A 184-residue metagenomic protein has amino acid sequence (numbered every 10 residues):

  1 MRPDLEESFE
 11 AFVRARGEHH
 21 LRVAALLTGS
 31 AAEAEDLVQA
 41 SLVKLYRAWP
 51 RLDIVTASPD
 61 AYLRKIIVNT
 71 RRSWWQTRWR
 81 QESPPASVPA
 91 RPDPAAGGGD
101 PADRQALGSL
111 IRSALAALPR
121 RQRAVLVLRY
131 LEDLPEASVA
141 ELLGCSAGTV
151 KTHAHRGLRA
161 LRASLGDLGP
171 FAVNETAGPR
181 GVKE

Functional and structural regions predicted by a protein language model:
M1-R22, A32-E35, Y46: A short, charge-rich alpha-helical start-of-domain segment used by transcription regulators
R2, A40-A57, T77-W79: Sigma70-family region 2
P3, S8, E141, R159-E184: C-terminal edge and immediately downstream basic/flexible tail or linker adjoining helix-turn-helix-like DNA-binding
D36-V43, A57-N69: Structural recognition of an alpha-helix C-terminal capping motif at a helix-to-coil junction
R51-I54, K65-A86, D103-R104: Arg/Lys-rich amphipathic alpha helix in sigma70-family domain 2
V68, R72, L143-D167: DNA-recognition helix of helix-turn-helix
Q81-G108, P135, P170-K183: Internal acidic/polar
V125-R129: A short pre-motif secondary-structure segment
